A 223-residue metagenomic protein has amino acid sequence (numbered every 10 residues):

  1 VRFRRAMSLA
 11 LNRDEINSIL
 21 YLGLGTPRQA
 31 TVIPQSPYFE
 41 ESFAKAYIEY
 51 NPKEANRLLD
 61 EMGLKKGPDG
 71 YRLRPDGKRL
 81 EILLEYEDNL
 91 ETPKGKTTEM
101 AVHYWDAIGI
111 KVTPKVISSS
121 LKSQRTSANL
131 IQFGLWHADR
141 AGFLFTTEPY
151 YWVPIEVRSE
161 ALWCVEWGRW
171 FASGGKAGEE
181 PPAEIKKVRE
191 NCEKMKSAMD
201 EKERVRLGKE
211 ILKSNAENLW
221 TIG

Functional and structural regions predicted by a protein language model:
V1, K65-E81: Short helix/loop segment immediately N-terminal to the Walker
V1, R5, N17, I48 (+3 more regions): Extracytoplasmic/peripheral linker and loop segments enriched in polar/acidic and small residues with frequent Thr/Pro
M7, D14, P93-K111: Cysteine-centered nucleophilic/redox motifs
R13, V32, W136-A141: Beta->alpha turn/N-cap motifs
P27-P68, Y86-K96, E201: Structural transition elements
R79-N89, V112-P114: Short, well-ordered beta-strand elements
E99-A107, L121-Q132: Short helices/loops that flank or line small-molecule/ion binding pockets
Q132-H137, G223: Paired acidic/hydrophobic, glycine-rich loop segments that form the ligand-binding mouth/hinge of periplasmic-binding
